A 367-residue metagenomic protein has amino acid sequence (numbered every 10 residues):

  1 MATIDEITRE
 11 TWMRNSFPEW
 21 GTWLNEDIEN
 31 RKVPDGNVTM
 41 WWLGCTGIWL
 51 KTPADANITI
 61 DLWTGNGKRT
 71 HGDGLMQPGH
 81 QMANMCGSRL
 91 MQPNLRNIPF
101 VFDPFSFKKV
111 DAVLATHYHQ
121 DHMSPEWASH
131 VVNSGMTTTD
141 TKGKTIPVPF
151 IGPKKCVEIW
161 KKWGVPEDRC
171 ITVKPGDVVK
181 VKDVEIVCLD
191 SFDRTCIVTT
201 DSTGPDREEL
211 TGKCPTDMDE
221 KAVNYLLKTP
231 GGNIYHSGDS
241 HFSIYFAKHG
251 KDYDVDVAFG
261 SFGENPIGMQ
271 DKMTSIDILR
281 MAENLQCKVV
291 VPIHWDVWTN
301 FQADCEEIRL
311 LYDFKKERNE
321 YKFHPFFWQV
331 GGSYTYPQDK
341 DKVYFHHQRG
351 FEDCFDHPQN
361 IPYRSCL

Functional and structural regions predicted by a protein language model:
T3-T46: Bacterial Sec-exported substrate-binding components of ABC uptake systems
T22-V33, D55-L114, Y118, P125-H130 (+3 more regions): Pre-active-site segment of Zn-dependent metallo-hydrolases
V33-V38, T52-I58, V178-V187, K228-I234: Beta-strand-turn-beta hairpins that frame and shape the catalytic cleft of phosphate-ester-processing enzymes
G44-C45, P153-I159, K174-G176: Short, polar loop motifs at secondary-structure junctions
T59-W63, S88-R96, K109-H119, I151-P153 (+4 more regions): Active-site neighborhood of phospho(di)ester-bond hydrolases with catalytic His/Asp-centered motifs
G65-G67, Y118-M123, V157-W160, D177-K180 (+5 more regions): Active-site environment of divalent metal-dependent phosphoester hydrolases
E126, R207-L285: Active-site-proximal loop/helix segments of hydrolase catalytic cores
P149, K161-K180, H249, S275-L367: Binuclear metal-ion centers of metallo-dependent hydrolases, dominated by the metallo-beta-lactamase
